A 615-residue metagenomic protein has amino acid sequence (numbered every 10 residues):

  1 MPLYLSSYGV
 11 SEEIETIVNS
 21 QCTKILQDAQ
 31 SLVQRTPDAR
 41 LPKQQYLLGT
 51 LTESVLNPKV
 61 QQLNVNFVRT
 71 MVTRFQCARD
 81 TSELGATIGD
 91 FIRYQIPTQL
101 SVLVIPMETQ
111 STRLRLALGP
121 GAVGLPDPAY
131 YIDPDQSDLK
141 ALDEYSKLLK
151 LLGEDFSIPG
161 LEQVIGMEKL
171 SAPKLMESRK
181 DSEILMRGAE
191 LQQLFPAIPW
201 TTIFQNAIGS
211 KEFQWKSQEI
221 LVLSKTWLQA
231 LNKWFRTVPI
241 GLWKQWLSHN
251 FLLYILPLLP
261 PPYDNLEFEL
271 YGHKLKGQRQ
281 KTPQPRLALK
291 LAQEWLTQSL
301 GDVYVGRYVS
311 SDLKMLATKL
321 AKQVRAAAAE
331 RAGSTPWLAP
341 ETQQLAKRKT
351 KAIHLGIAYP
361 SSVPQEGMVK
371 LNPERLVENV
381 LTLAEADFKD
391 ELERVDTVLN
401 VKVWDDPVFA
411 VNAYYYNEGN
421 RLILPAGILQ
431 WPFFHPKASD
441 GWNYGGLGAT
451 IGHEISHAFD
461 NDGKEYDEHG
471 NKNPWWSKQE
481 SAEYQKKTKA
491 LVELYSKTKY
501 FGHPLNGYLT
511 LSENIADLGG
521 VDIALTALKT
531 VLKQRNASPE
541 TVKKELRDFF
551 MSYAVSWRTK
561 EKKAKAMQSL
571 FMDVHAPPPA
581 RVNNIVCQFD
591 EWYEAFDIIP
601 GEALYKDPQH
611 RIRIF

Functional and structural regions predicted by a protein language model:
M1-S7, K150-S157, A352-H354, P432 (+1 more regions): Short amphipathic alpha-helical segments with coiled-coil-like heptad repeat character
P2-Q323, P360: Noncatalytic, helix-rich "gating/capping" subdomain that lines the substrate-entry/channel surface of large enzyme
V164-G166, L170, S178, S182-S217 (+6 more regions): Intrinsically disordered, low-complexity linker/terminal regions across diverse proteins
